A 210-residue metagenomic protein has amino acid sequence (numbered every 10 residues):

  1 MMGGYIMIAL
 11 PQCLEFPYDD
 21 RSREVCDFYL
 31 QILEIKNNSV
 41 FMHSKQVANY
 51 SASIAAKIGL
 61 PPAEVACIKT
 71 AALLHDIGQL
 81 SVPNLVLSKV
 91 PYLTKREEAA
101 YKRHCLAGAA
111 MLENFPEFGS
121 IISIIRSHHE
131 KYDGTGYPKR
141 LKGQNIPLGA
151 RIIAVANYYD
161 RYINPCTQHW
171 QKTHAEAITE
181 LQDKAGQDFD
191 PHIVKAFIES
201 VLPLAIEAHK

Functional and structural regions predicted by a protein language model:
M1-I6: Short, Lys/Arg-enriched N-terminal segments with co-localized hydrophobic residues within the first ~10-30 amino acids
I8-K210: Histidine- and acidic-residue-rich, metal-dependent catalytic cores
